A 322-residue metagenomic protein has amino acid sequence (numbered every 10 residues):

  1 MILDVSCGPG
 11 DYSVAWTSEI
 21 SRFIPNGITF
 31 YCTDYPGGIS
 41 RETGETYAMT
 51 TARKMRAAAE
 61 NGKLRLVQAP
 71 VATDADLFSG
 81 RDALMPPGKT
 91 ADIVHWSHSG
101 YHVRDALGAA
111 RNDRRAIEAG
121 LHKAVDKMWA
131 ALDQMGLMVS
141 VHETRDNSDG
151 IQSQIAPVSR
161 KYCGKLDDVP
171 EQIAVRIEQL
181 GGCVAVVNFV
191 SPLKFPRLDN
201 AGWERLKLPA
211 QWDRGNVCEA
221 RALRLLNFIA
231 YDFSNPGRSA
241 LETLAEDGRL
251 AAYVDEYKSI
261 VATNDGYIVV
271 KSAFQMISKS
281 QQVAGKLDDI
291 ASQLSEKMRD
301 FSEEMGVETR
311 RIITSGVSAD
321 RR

Functional and structural regions predicted by a protein language model:
L3-S79: Class I SAM-dependent methyltransferase SAM/SAH-binding core
T33, S97, V141-H142: Alpha/beta-hydrolase-fold catalytic nucleophile elbow
F78-V94: A short acidic, Gly/Pro-enriched loop at the edge of an enzyme's catalytic core that lines a small-molecule cofactor
A91-A119: A short SAM/SAH-binding and catalytic strip from SAM-dependent methyltransferases
A110-L137: A short glycine-rich, Lys/Arg-flanked "PGG" loop and its adjoining helix->strand segment in the class I
G136-P170: Conserved class I S-adenosyl-L-methionine
C163-V190: Active-site capping/gating segments
S191-R321: Conserved Class I S-adenosyl-L-methionine
